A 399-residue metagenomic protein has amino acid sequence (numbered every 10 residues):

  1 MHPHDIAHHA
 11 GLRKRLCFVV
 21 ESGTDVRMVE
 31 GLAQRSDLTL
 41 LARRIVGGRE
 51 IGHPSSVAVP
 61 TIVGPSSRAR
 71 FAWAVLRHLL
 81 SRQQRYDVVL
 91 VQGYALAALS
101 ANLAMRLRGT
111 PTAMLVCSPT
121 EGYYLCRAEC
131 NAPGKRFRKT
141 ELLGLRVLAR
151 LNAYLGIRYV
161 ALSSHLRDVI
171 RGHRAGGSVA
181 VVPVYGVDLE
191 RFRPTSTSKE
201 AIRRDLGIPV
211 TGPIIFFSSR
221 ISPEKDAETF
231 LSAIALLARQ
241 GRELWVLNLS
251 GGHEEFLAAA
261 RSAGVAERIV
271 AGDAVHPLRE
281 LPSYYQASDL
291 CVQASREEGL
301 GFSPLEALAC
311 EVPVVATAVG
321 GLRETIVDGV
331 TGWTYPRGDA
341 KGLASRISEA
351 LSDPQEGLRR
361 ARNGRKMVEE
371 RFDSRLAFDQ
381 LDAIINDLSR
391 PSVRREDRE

Functional and structural regions predicted by a protein language model:
M1-H53: N-terminal subdomain of nucleotide-sugar transferases
Y94, R296: Aromatic "clamp/platform" in nucleotide-sugar-dependent glycosyltransferases that forms part of the donor/acceptor
K139-T197: Donor nucleotide-sugar binding/catalytic pocket of nucleotide-sugar-dependent glycosyltransferases
P209-K225, L231-I234: Conserved donor-binding/catalytic core segment of Leloir-type glycosyltransferases
L257-V275: Nucleotide-activated donor-binding/catalytic signature segment of Leloir-type glycosyltransferases, i.e., the conserved
S283-S288: Short alpha-helical donor nucleotide-sugar binding micro-motif in glycosyltransferases
P313-A316, I326: Short hydrophobic beta-strand element within catalytic cores of glycosyltransferases and related nucleotide-activated
D328-G329, W333-A340, E349-P354: Conserved acidic donor-binding segment of nucleotide-sugar-dependent glycosyltransferases
